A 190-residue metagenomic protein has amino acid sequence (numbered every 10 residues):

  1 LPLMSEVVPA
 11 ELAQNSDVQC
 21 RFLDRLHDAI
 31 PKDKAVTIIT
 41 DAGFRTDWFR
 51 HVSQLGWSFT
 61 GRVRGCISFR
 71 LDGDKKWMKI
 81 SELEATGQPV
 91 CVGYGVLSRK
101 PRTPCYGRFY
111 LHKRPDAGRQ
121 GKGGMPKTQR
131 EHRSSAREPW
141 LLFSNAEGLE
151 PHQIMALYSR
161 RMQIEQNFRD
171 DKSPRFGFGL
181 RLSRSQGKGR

Functional and structural regions predicted by a protein language model:
P2-R190: Single, function-defining residue in the core of a domain
